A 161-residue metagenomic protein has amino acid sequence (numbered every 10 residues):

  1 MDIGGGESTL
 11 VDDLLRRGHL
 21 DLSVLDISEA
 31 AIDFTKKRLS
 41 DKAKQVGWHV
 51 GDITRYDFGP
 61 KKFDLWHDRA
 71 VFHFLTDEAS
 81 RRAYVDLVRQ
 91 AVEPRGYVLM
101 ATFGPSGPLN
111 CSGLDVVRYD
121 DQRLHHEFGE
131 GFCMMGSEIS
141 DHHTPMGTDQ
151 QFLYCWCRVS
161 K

Functional and structural regions predicted by a protein language model:
M1-K61, L75-A91, G96-K161: Class I (Rossmann-like) S-adenosyl-L-methionine-dependent methyltransferase catalytic domain, capturing the SAM-binding
D64: Conserved acidic residues
H67: A conserved beta-strand element that flanks and buttresses the S-adenosyl-L-methionine
A70-F74: Short catalytic micro-motifs in class I SAM-dependent methyltransferases
